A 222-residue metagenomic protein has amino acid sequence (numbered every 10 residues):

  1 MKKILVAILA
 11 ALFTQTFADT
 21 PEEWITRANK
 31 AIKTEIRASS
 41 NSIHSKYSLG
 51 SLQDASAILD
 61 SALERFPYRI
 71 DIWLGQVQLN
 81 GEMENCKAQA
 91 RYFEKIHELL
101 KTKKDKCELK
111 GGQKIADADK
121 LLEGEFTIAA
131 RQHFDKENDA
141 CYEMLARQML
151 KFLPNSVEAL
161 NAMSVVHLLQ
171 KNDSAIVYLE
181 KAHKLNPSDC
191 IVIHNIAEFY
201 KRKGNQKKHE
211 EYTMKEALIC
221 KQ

Functional and structural regions predicted by a protein language model:
T16-W73, R91, L100-T102: N-terminal leader/linker segments that initiate helical-solenoid repeat arrays
E22, R27, N195-Q222: Terminal, low-structured helical/coil segments at or just beyond the last alpha-helical repeat
G50-A57, E84-Y92, F134-L145, L169-K181 (+1 more regions): Structural signature of tandem alpha-helical TPR/SEL1-like repeats, specifically the intra-repeat loop/turn
A62, K95-I96, Q148-M149, K181-A182 (+1 more regions): Canonical positions in the second alpha-helix
P67, K101, P154, P187 (+1 more regions): Short coil turns that delineate tetratricopeptide repeat
